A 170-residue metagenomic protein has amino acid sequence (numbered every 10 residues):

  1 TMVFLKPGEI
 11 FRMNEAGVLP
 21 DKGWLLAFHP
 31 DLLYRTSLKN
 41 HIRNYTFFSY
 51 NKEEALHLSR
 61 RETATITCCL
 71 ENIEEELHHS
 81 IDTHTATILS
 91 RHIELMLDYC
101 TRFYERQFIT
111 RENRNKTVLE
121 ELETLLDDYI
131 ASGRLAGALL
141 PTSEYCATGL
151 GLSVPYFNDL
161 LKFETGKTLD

Functional and structural regions predicted by a protein language model:
T1-S49, D82: N-terminal regulatory/effector-sensing and dimerization cores that precede helix-turn-helix DNA-binding domains
N14-A16, H57, R111: Short histidine-centered beta-strand/loop micro-motifs that create catalytic or ligand/metal-coordination sites
F48-E94, Y99: Amphipathic alpha-helical segments enriched in hydrophobic/aromatic residues interleaved with Lys/Arg
E62, R114-L126, T142, T165 (+1 more regions): N-terminal positioning helix adjacent to the helix-turn-helix/winged-helix DNA-binding module
E75, H79, R102, R106 (+2 more regions): General structural signal for alpha-helix termini and helix-helix connectors
H84-T87, R91-D98, E105-G133, G137: Polybasic "coupling" helices that flank or enter modular domains
L140-D170: Basic/polar phosphate-binding segments, predominantly the helix-turn-helix DNA-binding elements of transcriptional
